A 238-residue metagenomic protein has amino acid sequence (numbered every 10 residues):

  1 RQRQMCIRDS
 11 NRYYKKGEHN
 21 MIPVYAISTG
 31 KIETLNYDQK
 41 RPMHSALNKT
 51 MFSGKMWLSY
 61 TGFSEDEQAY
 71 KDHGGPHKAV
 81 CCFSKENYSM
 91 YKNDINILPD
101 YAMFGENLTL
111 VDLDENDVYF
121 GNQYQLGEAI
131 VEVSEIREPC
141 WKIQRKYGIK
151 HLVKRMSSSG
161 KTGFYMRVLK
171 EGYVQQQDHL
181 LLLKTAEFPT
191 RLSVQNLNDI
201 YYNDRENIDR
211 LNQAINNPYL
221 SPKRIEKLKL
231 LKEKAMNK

Functional and structural regions predicted by a protein language model:
R1-I7: Short, small-residue-biased leader/transition segments that mark boundaries at the very start of proteins
Y13-R145, H151, A186-K238: Electropositive, beta-rich accessory/interaction domains or terminal extensions that provide binding surfaces
L110, G163-K170: Short alpha-helix capping/helix-loop boundary micro-motifs
G121, E171, Q175-D178: Loop/turn positions that initiate beta-strands
I143-K161, Y165: Double-stranded beta-helix
H179-K184: Short hydrophobic beta/alpha edge segments that flank linear recognition/processing sites
